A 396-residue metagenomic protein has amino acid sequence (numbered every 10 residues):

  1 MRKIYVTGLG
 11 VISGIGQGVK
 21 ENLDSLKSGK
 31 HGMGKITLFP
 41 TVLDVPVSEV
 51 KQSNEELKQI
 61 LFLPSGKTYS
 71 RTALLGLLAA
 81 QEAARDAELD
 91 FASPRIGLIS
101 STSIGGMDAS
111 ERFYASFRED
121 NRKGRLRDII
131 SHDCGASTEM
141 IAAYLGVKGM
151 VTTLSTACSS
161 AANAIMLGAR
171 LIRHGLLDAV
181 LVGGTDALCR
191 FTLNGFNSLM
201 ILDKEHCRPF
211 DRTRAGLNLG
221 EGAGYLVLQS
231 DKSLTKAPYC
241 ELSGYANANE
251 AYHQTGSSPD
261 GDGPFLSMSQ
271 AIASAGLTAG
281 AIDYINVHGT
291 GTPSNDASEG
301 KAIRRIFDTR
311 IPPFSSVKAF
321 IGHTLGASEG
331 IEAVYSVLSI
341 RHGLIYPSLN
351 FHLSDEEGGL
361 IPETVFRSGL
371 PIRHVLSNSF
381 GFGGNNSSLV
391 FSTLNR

Functional and structural regions predicted by a protein language model:
M1-L63, K232-E241, V334-L349, S392-R396: ACP-dependent fatty acid/polyketide chain-elongation machinery
K3-T7, K27-I36, L202, H206-A275 (+2 more regions): Condensing-enzyme catalytic core mediating Claisen C-C bond formation in acyl metabolism
G8, L26, A80, L98 (+10 more regions): Conserved small-residue
G14, L61-Q81, R125-D133, V151-N163 (+4 more regions): Active-site pocket-shaping loop/turn-to-helix segments
I15, K20-E21, S25-S100, G106-M107 (+2 more regions): Conserved active-site "lid/cap" helical segment
G76-E88, C134, A142-L145, M150-G183 (+3 more regions): Active-site-proximal alpha-helical scaffold in enzymes
T102-T152, N295-T309: Active-site-proximal gating segment of KS-fold condensing enzymes and close homologs
L176-S198, D203-R214, Y245-P259, V287-D296 (+1 more regions): Acyl-CoA/ACP chain-elongation machinery
